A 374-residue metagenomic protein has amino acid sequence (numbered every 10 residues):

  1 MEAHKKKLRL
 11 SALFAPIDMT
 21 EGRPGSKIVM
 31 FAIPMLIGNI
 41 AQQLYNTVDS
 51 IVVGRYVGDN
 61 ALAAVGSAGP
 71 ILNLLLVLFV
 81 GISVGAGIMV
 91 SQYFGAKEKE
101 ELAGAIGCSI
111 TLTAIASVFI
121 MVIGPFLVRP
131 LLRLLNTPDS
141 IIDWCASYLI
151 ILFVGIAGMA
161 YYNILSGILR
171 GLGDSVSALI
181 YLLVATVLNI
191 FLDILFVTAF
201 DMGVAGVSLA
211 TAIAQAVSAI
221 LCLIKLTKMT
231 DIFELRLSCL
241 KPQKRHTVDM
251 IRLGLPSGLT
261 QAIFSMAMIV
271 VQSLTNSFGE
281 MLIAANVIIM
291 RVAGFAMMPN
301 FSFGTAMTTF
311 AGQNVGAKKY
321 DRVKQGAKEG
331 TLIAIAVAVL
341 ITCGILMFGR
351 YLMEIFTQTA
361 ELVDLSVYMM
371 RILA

Functional and structural regions predicted by a protein language model:
E2-A32, T211, L223-F264: Interhelical loop/hinge segments that connect adjacent transmembrane helices in multipass membrane
M30-D49, I151, A185, A214-S218 (+4 more regions): Transmembrane helical elements of multi-pass membrane transporters/channels
I40, L44-A63, L132-D139, L195-M202 (+3 more regions): Helix-terminus/linker motif at the lipid-water interface of multi-pass membrane proteins
T47, I51, L78-G81, V118-R129 (+10 more regions): Membrane-embedded alpha-helical segments of multi-pass transporters/permeases
L62-V122, M159-A178, Q272, A285-G349: Small-residue-rich hydrophobic transmembrane alpha-helices
S83, I151-R170, A178-T186, V207-C222 (+2 more regions): Short runs within selected transmembrane alpha-helices of multi-pass transporters and secretion channels
D139-Y162, G294, A360-A374: Alpha-helical transmembrane segments of multi-pass membrane proteins
V176, T186-A219, G349, I355 (+1 more regions): Membrane-interface helix-loop junctions in multi-pass transport and translocation proteins
